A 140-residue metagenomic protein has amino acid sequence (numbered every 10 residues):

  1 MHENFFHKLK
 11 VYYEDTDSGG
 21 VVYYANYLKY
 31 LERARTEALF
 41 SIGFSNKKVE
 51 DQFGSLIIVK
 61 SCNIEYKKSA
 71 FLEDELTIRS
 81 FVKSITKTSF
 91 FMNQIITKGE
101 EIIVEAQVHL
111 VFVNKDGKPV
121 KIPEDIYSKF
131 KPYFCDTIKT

Functional and structural regions predicted by a protein language model:
H2-V59, K115-T140: Hot-dog-fold acyl-thioester-processing enzymes
K8-Y12, E65, H109: Generic structural detector for well-ordered beta-strands
Y13, N93-I95, L110: Generic short beta-strand
L39-T77, F81-F90, V104, L110: Hydrophobic beta-strand-centered segment that forms part of the acyl-chain substrate-binding groove
K67, I95-T97, V113: A generic structural motif
K98-I102: A short, structured loop/turn motif at beta-sheet edges
H109-L110, Y127: Histidine-centered metal-chelating micro-motifs
